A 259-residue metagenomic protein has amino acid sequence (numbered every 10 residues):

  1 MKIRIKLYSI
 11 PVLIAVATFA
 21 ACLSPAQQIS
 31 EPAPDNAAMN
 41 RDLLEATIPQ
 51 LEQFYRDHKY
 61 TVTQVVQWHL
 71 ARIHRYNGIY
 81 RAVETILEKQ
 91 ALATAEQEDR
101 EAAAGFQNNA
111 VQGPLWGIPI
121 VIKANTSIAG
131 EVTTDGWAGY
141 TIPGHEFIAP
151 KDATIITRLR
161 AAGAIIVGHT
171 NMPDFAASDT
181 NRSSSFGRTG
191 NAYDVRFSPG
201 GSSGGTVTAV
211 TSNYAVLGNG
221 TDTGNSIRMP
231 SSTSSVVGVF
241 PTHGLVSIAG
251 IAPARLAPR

Functional and structural regions predicted by a protein language model:
K2-V12: Bacterial N-terminal signal peptides that target proteins for export
P11-A20: Bacterial N-terminal signal peptides
I29-G224, T242: Gly/Ser-rich catalytic/binding loops embedded in alpha/beta enzyme cores
A129-G130, M229, S247-A249: Short helix/loop capping segments that flank catalytic or ligand/cofactor-binding pockets
T221-P230, A254-R255: Active-site loop architecture of trypsin-fold serine endopeptidases
V239: Glycine-rich, flexible loop motifs
T242-R259: A short core secondary-structure module
